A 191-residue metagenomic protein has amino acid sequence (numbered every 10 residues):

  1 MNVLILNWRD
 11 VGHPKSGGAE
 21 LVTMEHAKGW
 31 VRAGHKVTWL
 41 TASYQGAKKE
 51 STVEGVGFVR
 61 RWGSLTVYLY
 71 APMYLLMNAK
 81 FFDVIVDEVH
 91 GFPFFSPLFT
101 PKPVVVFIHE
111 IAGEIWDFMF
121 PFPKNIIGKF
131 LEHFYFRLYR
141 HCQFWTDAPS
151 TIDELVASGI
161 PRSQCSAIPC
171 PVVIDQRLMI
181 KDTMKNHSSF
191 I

Functional and structural regions predicted by a protein language model:
M1-K15: Nucleotide-activated donor-dependent transferases that construct or modify glycoconjugates
R9-H13, G29-L65: N-terminal strand-loop element at the rim of the active site of nucleotide-sugar-dependent glycosyltransferases
G17-W30: Short amphipathic alpha-helix
S51-A79, D117-F120, K124: A short, charged, and often flexible helix/loop element on the N-terminal side of the glycosyltransferase catalytic
V67-Y68, V84-E114: An aromatic- and histidine-rich active-site surface loop
P123-W145: Membrane-proximal helix-turn-helix segments that form the acceptor-binding/catalytic region of lipid-linked
W145, K181-I191: Conserved donor-binding/catalytic core segment of Leloir-type glycosyltransferases
S150, P171: Carbohydrate-associated surface elements
